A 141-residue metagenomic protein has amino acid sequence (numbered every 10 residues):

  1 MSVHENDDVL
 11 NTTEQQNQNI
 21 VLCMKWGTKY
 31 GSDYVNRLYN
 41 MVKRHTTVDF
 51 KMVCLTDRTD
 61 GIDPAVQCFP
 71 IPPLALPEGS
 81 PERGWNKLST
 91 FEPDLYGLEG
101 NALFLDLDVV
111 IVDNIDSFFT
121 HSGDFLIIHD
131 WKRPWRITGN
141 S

Functional and structural regions predicted by a protein language model:
S2-S141: Glycosyltransferase catalytic domains, chiefly GT-A lineage
